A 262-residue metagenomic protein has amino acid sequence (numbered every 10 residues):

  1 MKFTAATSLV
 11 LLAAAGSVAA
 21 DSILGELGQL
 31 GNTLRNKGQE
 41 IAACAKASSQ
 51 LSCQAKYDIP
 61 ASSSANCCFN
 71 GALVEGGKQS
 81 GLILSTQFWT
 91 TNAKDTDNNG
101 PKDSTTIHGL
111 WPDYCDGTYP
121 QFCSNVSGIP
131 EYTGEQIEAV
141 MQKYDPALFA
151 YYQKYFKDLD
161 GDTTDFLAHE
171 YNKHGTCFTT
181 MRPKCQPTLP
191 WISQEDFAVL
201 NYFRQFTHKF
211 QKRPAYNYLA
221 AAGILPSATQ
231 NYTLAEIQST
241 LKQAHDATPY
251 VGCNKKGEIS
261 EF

Functional and structural regions predicted by a protein language model:
M1-L27: Fungal secretory targeting signals
A14, G38, A47, P60-S62 (+5 more regions): Processing junctions and N-termini across compartments
V18-P101: N-terminal module-boundary/linker segments of secreted carbohydrate-active enzymes
A43-A45, S52-Q54, N66-F69, Y114-D116 (+4 more regions): Sequence contexts marking disulfide-bonded cysteines in secreted/extracellular proteins
Q50, I59, L73-V74, I129 (+3 more regions): Secreted/processed peptides and extracellular or luminal domains of membrane proteins
K102-T106, C115-F149: Active-site-surrounding "flap" and adjacent substrate/cofactor-binding loops of secreted or lumenal enzymes, prototyped
F149, Q153-F262: C-terminal, well-folded lobe of enzymatic/effector domains
